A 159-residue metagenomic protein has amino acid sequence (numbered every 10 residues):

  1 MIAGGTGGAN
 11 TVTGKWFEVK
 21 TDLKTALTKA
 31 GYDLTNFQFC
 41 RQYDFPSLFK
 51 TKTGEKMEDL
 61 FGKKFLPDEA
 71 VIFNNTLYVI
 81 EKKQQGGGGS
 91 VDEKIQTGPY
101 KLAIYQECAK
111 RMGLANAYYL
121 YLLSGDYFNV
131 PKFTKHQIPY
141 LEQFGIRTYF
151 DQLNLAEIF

Functional and structural regions predicted by a protein language model:
M1-T28: Nuclease catalytic cores
L23-L34, L141: Hydrophobic alpha-helical packing residues
D33-Q42, D92-Y100: Conserved long hydrophobic alpha-helices within structured protein cores
L34-N36, N116, T148: Residue-level detector of short coil/turn "hinge" positions at structural boundaries
L34-N74: Active-site metal-binding core of divalent-cation-utilizing nuclease and nuclease-like domains
Q38, S124-G125, D151-N154: Acidic carboxylate-rich catalytic motifs and surrounding loops in phosphoryl-/glycosyl-chemistry enzymes
L77, Q84-H136, Y140: Catalytic cores of nucleic-acid endonucleases
H136-F159: Charged, structured surface patches that assemble and position nucleic-acid processing machinery
